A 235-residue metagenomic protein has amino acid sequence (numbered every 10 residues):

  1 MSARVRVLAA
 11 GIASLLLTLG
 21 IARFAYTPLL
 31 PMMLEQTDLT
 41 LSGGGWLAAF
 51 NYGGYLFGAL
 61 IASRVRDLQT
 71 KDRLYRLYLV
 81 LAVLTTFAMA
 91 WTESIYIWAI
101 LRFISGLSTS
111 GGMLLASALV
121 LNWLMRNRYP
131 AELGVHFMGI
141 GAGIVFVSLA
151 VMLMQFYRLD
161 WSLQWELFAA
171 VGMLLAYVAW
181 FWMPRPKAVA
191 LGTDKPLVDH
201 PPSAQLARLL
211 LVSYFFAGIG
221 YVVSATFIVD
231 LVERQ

Functional and structural regions predicted by a protein language model:
L15-M33, S224-V229: Extracytoplasmic
T27, A207-Q235: Extracytoplasmic gate region of multi-pass secondary transporters
D38, W91-I97: Helix-breaking motifs and short loop linkers at transmembrane-helix boundaries and internal kinks in secondary membrane
N51-G53, G141-A142: Short hydrophobic/small-residue motifs within alpha-helical transmembrane segments of multi-pass transporter-like
F57-E93: Conserved MFS/SLC helix-loop-helix module at the cytosolic interface between two early adjacent transmembrane helices
L101-G139: Cytoplasmic helix-loop-helix junction between adjacent transmembrane helices in 12-TM secondary transporters
R128-P184: Helix-loop-helix hairpin linking two adjacent transmembrane segments in secondary transporters
P184-L210: Juxtamembrane intracellular "pre-TM" segments in multi-pass secondary transporters
